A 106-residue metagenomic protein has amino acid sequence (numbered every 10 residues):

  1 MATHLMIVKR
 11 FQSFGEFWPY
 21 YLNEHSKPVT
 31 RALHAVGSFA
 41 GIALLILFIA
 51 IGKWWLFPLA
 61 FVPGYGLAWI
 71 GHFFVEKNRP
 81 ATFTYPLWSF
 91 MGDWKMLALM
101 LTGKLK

Functional and structural regions predicted by a protein language model:
A2-Y21, K77-K106: Membrane-proximal soluble regions of multi-pass membrane proteins
Q12-V36: Membrane interfacial helix-start motif at the N-side
A32, F57-V62: Hydrophobic alpha-helical transmembrane segments
L33-I46: Core segments of transmembrane alpha-helices that mediate helix-helix packing or line hydrophobic substrate/ligand
L45-F48, G71-H72, M100: Structural signal for membrane-spanning alpha-helices in multi-pass inner-membrane proteins, emphasizing helix cores
I46-F57: Helix-coil boundary and interhelical linker segments in multi-pass alpha-helical membrane proteins
P63-E76: Transmembrane alpha-helical segments that form the membrane-embedded catalytic/substrate-channel core of multi-pass
